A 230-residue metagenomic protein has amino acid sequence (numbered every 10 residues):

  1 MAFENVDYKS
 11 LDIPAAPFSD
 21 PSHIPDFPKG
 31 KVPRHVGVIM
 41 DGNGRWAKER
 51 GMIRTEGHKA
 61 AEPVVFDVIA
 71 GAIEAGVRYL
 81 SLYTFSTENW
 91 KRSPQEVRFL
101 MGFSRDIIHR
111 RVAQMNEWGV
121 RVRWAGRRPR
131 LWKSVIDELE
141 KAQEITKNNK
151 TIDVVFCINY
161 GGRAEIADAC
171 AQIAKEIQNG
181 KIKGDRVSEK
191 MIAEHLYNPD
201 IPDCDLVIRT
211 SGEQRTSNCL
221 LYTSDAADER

Functional and structural regions predicted by a protein language model:
M1-D225, R230: Flexible, compositionally biased loop and terminal segments
